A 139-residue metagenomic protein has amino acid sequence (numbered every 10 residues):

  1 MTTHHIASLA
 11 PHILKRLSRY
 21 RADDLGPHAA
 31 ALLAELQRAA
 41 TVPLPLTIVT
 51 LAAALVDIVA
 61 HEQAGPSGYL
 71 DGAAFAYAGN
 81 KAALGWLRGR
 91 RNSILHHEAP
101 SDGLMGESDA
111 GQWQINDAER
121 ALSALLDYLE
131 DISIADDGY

Functional and structural regions predicted by a protein language model:
M1-T3, D136-D137: Short acidic/polar alpha-helix capping motifs at helix-coil junctions
T2-D71, G79-W86: Amphipathic alpha-helical interface elements
A82-W86, R90-Y139: Charge-enriched, short contiguous segments at helix-coil
